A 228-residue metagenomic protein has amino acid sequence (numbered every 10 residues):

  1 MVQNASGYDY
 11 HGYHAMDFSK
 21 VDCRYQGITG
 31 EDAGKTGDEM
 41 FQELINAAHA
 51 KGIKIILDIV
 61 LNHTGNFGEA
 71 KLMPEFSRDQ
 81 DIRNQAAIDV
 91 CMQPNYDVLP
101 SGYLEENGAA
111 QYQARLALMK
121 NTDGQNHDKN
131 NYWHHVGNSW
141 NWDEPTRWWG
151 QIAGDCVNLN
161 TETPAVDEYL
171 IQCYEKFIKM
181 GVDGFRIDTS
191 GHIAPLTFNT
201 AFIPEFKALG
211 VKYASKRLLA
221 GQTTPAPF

Functional and structural regions predicted by a protein language model:
M1-M180, T197-Y213: Substrate-binding/active-site clefts of carbohydrate-active enzymes
I55-L57, F185, A214-S215, A220 (+1 more regions): Hydrophobic faces of well-ordered beta-strands that scaffold small-molecule active sites in alpha/beta enzyme cores
H63, F185, I193: Glycine-rich nucleotide phosphate-binding loop and flanking beta-alpha elements of Rossmann-like dinucleotide-binding
M180-R186: Short, surface-exposed connector motifs at secondary-structure boundaries
G191-T197: Acidic-and-aromatic substrate-binding clefts and catalytic sites of carbohydrate-active enzymes
T223: Noncatalytic carbohydrate-binding groove/subsite architecture in carbohydrate-active enzymes
